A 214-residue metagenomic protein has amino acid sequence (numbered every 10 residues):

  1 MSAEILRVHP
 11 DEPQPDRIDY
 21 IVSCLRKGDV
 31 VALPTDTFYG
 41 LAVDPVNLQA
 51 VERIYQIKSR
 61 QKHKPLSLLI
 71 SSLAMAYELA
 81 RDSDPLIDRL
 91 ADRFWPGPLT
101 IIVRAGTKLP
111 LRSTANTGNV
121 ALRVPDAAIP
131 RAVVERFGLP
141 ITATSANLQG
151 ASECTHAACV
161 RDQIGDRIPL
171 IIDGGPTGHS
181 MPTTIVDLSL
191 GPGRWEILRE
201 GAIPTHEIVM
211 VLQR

Functional and structural regions predicted by a protein language model:
M1-R214: Active-site-adjacent structural elements in enzyme catalytic cores
